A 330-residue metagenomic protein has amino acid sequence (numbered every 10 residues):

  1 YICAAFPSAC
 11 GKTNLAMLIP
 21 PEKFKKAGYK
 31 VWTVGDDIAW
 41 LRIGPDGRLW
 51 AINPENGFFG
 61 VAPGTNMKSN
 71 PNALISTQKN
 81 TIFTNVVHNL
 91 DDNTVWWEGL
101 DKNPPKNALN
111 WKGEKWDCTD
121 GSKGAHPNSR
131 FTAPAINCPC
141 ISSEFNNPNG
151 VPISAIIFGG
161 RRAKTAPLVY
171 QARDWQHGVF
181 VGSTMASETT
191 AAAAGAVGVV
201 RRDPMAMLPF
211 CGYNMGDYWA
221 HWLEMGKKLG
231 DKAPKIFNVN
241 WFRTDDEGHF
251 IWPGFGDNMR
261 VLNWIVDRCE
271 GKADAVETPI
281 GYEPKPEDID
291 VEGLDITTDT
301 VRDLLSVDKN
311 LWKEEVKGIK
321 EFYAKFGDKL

Functional and structural regions predicted by a protein language model:
I2-C10, N14-L90: Catalytic or ion-translocation cores adjacent to nucleophile or general acid/base/metal-coordination motifs in diverse
V61-M67, P71-L330: Conserved NTP phosphate-binding and transfer environment spanning the P-loop NTPase/kinase superfamily
